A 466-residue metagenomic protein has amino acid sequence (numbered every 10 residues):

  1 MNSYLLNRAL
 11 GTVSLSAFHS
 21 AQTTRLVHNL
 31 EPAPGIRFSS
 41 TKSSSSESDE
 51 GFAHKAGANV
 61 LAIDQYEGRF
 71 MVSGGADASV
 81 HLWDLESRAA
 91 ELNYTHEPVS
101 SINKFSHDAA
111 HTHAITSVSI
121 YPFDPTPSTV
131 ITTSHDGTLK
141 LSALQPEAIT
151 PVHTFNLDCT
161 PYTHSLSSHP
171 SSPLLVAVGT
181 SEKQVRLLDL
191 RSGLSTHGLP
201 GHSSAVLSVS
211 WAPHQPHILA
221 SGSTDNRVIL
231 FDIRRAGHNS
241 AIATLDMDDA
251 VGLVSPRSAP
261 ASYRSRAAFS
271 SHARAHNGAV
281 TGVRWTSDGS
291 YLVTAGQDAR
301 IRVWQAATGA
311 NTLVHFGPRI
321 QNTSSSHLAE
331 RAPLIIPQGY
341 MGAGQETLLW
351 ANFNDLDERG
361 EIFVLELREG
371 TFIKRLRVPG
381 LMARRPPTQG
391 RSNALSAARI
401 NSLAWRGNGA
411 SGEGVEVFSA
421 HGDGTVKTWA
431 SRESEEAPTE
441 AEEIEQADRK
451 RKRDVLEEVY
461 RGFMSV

Functional and structural regions predicted by a protein language model:
M1-L15, E435-V466: Intrinsic disorder/low-complexity signal
M1-R191, G198-P200, S208, R274 (+1 more regions): WD40 beta-propeller repeat fold
L92-S106, P151-F155, H197-L199, S240-A261 (+3 more regions): Beta-propeller fold detector
F155, C159-A268: Solenoidal tandem-repeat scaffolds enriched in leucines and small polar residues
L190, I233, V303-G317: Beta-propeller blade-edge and WD-like acidic-aromatic loop motif
P256-V280, W285, P386-A398, N408: Intrinsically disordered, low-complexity acidic Ser/Thr-rich regulatory segments
S287-Y291: Flexible loop/N-cap segments at domain edges
